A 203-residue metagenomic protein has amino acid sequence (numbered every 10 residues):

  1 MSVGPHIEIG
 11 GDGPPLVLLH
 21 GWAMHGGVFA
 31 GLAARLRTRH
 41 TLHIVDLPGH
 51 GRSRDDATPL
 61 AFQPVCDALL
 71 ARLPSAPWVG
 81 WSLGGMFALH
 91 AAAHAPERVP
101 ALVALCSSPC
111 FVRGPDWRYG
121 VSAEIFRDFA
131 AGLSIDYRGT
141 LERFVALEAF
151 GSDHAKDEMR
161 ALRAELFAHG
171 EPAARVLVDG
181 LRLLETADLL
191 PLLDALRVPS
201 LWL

Functional and structural regions predicted by a protein language model:
P5-T58, F62: Conserved HGGG/HGGXW glycine-rich cap/lid loop of the alpha/beta-hydrolase fold
G31, H90-H94: Active-site signature of alpha/beta-hydrolase-fold catalytic machinery across serine- and Asp/Cys-nucleophile hydrolases
Q63-P77: Conserved acidic catalytic loop of the alpha/beta-hydrolase fold
W78-G80, L105: Short beta-strand immediately N-terminal to the catalytic nucleophile in serine-hydrolase-like folds
G80-G84, A88: Gly/Ala-rich beta-loop-alpha elbow adjacent to hydrolase catalytic centers
A93-H94, R98-I135, V176: Flexible "cap/lid" loop of the alpha/beta hydrolase fold
S134-L192: Conserved alpha/beta-hydrolase catalytic His-Asp/Glu region
A195-L196, W202-L203: Short beta-strand/loop motif that positions the catalytic acidic residue of the alpha/beta-hydrolase fold
